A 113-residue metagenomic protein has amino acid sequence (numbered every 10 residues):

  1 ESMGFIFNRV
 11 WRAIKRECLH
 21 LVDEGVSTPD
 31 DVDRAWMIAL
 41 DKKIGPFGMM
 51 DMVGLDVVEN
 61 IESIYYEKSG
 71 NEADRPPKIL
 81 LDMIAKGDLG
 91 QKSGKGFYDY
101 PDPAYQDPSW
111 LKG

Functional and structural regions predicted by a protein language model:
E1-F5, A13, L19-E24, P29-G113: NAD(P)-dependent Rossmann-like dehydrogenase/reductase catalytic/cofactor-binding core
V10: Conserved catalytic loops of nucleotide-sugar-dependent glycosyltransferases that act on lipid-linked
